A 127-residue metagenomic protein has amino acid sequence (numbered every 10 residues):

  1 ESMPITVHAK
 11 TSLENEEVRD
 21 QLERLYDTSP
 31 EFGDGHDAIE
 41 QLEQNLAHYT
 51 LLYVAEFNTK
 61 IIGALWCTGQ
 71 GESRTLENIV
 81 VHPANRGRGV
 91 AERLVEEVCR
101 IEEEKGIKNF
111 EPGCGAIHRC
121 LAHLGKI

Functional and structural regions predicted by a protein language model:
S2-D37: Short amphipathic alpha-helix that is part of the acyltransferase structural core
Q21-R24, Q41, R93, E97: Alpha-helical elements of Rossmann-like donor-binding domains used by nucleotide-donor carbohydrate transfer enzymes
P30-L52, E56-N58: Active-site rim helix/loop that mediates acceptor-substrate recognition in acyltransferases
V54, K60-T68, S73-V80: Conserved beta-strand in the GNAT
V81, G87-R100: Conserved acetyl-CoA-binding loop-helix of GNAT-fold acetyltransferases
L94, A116-C120: Conserved short alpha-helix immediately C-terminal to the canonical SAM/SAH-binding motif I of Rossmann-like
E102-A116: Conserved GNAT acetyl-CoA-binding A-motif
A122-I127: Conserved acetyl-CoA-binding loop of GNAT-fold acetyltransferases
